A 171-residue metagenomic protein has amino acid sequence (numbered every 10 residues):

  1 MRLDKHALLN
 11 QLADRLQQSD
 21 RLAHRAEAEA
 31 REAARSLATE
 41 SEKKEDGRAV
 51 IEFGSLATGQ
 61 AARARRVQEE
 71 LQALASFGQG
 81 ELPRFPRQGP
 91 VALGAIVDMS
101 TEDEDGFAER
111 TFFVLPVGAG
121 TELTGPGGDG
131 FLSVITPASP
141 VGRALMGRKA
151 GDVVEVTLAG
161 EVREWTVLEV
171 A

Functional and structural regions predicted by a protein language model:
M1-E70: Helix-rich terminal scaffold detector
T39, S76, T166-V167: Sparse recognition of residues in long alpha-helices and their boundaries
S55-G106: Long amphipathic N-terminal alpha/beta scaffold segment
F85-T157: Non-DNA-binding regulatory cores of transcription-related proteins, predominantly C-terminal effector-binding
V117, V167-A171: Short, compositionally biased
V153, V162-E164: Low-complexity intrinsically disordered segments
